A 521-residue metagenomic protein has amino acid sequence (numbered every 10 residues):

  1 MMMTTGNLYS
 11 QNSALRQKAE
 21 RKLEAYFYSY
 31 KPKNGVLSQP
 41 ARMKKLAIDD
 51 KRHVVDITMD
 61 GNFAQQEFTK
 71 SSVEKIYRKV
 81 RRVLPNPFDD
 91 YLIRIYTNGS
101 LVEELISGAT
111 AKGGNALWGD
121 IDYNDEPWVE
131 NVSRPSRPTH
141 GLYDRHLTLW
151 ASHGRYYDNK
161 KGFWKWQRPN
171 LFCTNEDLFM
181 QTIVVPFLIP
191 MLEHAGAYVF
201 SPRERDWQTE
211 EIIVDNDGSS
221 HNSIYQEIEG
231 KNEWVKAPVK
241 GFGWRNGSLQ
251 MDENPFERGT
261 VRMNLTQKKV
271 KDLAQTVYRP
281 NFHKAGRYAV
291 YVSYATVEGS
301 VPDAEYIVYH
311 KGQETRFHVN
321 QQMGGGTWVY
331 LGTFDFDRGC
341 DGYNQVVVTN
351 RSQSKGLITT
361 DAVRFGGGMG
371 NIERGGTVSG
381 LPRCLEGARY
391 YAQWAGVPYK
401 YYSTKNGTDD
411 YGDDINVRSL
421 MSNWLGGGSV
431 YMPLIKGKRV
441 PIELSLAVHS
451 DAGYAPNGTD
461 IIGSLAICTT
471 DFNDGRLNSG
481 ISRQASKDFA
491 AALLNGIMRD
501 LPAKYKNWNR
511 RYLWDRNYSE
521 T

Functional and structural regions predicted by a protein language model:
Y9-R52, D125-E126: N-proximal, solvent-exposed amphipathic alpha-helical segments enriched in charged/polar residues
A64-L92: Short, non-transmembrane amphipathic alpha-helical segments
W150, G387-R483, L513-T521: Active-site microenvironments of hydrolase-like enzyme catalytic domains
F256-F282: Short beta-strands within extracellular/lumenal beta-sheet-rich domains
A274-E298: A short beta-strand element within beta-rich, extracytoplasmic domains of secreted/secretory-pathway proteins
T296-T315: Short, surface-exposed beta-strand/strand-loop-strand elements in extracellular ectodomains
K311-D341: Extracellular carbohydrate recognition and processing domains and analogous Trp-centered ligand-binding platforms
V346-L357: Short beta-strand-plus-loop segments that form exposed binding edges in beta-rich domains
